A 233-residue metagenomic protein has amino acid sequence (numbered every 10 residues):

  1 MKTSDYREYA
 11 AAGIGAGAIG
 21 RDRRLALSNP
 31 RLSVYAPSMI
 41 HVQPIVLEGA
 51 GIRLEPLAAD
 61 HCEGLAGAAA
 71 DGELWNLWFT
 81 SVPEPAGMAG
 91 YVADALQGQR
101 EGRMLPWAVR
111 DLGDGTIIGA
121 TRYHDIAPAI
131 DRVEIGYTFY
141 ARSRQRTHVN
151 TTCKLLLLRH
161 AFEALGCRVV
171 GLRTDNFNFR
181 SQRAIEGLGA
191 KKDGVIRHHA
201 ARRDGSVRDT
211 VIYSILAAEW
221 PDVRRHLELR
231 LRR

Functional and structural regions predicted by a protein language model:
M1-Y9, I14: Extreme N-terminal basic, low-complexity initiation segments that serve as generic localization/processing leaders
Y6-Y9, G20-V149, H160, A164 (+1 more regions): GNAT-family acyltransferases
Y140, N176-F177: Short acidic/polar capping segments at secondary-structure boundaries
E163-R173: Conserved GNAT acetyl-CoA-binding A-motif
R173, K191-G205: Conserved catalytic-core motifs of GNAT/GCN5-like acyltransferases
N178-G194: Conserved active-site alpha-helix within GNAT-family acetyltransferase domains
